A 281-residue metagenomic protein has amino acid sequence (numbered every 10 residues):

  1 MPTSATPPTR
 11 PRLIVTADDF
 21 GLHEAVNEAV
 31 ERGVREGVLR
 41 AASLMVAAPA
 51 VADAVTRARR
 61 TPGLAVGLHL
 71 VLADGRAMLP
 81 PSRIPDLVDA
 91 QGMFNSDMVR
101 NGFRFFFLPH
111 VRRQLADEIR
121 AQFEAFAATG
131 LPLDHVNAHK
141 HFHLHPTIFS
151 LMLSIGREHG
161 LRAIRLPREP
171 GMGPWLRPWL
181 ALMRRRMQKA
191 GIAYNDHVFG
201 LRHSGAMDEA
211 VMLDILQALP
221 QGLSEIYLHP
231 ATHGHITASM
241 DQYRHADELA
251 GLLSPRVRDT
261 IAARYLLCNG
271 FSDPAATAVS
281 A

Functional and structural regions predicted by a protein language model:
M1-I14, E24-G130, H135, P146-A281: Terminal accessory/targeting
T16-F20: DG-centered beta-turn motif at the end of beta-strands
G21, H143: A short, conserved beta-strand element in the Rossmann-like catalytic core that flanks the donor/metal-binding loop
A138-K140: Active-site histidine-anchored catalytic micro-motif
